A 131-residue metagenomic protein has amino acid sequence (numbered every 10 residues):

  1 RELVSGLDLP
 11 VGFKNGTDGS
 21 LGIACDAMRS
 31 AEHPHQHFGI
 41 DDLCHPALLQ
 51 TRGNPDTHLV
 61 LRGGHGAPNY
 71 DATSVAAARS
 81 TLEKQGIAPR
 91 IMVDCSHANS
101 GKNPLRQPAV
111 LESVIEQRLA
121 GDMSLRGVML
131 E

Functional and structural regions predicted by a protein language model:
R1-Y70, S74-V75, H97-A98, K102-S113: Active-site-facing alpha/beta catalytic cores
S80-E83: Catalytic-site microenvironment of enzymes that process N-acetyl-hexosamine-containing cell-wall polysaccharides
G86-R90: Short, structured loop/turn "capping" segments at alpha-beta junctions
V93: Conserved, mostly hydrophobic/aromatic
G101-E131: A short alpha/beta connector and helix-capping loop motif
